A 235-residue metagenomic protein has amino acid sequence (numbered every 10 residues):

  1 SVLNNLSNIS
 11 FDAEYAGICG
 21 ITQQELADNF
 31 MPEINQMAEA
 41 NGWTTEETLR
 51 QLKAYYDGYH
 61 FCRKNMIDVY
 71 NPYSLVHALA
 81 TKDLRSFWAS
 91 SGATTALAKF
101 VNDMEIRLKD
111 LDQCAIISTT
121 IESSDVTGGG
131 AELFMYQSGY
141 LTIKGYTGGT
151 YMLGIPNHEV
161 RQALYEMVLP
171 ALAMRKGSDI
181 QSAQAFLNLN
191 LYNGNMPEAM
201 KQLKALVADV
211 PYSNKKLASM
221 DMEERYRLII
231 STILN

Functional and structural regions predicted by a protein language model:
S1, T232-N235: Nucleic acid-processing catalytic cores of prokaryotic defense/repair systems
S1-M222: Phosphate-binding site recognition
E224, L228-T232: Feature representing long, continuous alpha-helical segments
